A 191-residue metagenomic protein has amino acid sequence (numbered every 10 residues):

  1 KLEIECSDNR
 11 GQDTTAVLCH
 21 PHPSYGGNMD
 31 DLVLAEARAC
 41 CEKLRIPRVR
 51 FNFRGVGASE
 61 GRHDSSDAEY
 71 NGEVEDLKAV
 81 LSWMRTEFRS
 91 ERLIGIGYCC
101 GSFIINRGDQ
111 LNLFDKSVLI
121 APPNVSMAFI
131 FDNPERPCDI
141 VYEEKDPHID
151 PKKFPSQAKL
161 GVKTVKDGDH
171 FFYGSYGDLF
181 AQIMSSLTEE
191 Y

Functional and structural regions predicted by a protein language model:
K1-F88: Serine-hydrolase catalytic machinery in alpha/beta-hydrolase-like enzymes
D31, A35, D150-P155: Short, surface-exposed alpha-helical segments at coil->helix boundaries
V49-F51, I120, V141: The conserved SAM/SAH-binding core of class I Rossmann-like methyltransferase domains, concentrating on the hydrophobic
V74-R136: Primarily recognizes the serine-hydrolase "nucleophile elbow" in alpha/beta-hydrolase and SGNH/GDSL folds
W83, Q182-Y191: C-terminal alpha-helix
P134-E135, D139-Y142, D146: Short beta-strand/loop motif that positions the catalytic acidic residue of the alpha/beta-hydrolase fold
E144-I149, H170-F171: Acidic catalytic loop of the alpha/beta-hydrolase fold
G168-F180: Catalytic histidine-centered segment of alpha/beta-hydrolase-like enzymes
